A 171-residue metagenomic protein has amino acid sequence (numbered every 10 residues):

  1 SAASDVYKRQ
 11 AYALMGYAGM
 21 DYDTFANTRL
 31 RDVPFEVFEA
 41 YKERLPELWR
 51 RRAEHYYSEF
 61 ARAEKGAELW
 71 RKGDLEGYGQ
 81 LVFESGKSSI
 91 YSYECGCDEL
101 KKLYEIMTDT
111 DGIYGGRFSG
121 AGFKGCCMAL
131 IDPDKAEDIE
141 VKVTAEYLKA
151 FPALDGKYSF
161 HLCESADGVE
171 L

Functional and structural regions predicted by a protein language model:
S1-G115, L130-L171: C-terminal nucleotide
R117-C126: Conserved phosphate/anionic-ligand binding catalytic regions in large, soluble enzymes, centered on
